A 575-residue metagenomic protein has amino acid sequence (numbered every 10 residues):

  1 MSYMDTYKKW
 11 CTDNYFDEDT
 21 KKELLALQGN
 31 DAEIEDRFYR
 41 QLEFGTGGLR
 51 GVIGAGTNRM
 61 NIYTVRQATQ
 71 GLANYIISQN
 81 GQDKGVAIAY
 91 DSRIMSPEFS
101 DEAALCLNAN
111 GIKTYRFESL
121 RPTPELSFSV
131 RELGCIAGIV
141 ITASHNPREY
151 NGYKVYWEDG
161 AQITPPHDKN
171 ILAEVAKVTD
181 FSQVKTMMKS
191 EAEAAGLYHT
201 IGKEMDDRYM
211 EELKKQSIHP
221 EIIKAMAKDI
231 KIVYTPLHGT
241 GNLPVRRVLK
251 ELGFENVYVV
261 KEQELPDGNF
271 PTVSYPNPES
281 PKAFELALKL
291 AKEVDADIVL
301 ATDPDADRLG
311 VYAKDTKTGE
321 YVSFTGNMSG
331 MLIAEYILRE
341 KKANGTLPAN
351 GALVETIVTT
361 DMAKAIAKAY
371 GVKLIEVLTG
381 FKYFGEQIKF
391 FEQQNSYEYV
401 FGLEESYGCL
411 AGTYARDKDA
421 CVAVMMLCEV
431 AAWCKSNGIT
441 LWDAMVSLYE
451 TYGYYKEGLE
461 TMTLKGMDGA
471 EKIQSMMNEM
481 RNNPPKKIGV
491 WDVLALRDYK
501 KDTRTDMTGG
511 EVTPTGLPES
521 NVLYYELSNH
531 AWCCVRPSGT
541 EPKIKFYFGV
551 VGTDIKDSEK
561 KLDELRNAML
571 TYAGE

Functional and structural regions predicted by a protein language model:
D5-A103, A192-K228, T240: An N-terminal, well-structured beta->alpha segment
E33-F38, L42, N151-E285, A291: Gly/Ser/Thr-enriched, mixed-charge loops and adjacent short helices that form phosphate/oxyanion-binding elements
F38-N58, A143-N146, I232, P236-V248 (+4 more regions): Conserved phosphate/anionic-ligand binding catalytic regions in large, soluble enzymes, centered on
G85-D91, K231-Y234, L410, G549: Short glycine-rich or small-residue beta-strand-to-loop segments that form or flank ligand, phosphate, metal/Fe-S
A87-Y150, K250-G310: N-terminal small/polar loop signature for handling phosphorylated ligands or for N-terminal nucleophile
F99-L107, Y150-W157, D307-N327, A363: Short Gly/Thr/Asp-enriched flexible loops that form oxyanion-binding sites at enzyme active sites
Y156-T186, N327-N350, E355-K364, A420: Glycine-rich phosphate-binding loop plus the immediately following alpha-helix
K292, A296-I298, E320-V322, E340-R536 (+3 more regions): Phosphate-binding and adjacent anionic-ligand microenvironments
